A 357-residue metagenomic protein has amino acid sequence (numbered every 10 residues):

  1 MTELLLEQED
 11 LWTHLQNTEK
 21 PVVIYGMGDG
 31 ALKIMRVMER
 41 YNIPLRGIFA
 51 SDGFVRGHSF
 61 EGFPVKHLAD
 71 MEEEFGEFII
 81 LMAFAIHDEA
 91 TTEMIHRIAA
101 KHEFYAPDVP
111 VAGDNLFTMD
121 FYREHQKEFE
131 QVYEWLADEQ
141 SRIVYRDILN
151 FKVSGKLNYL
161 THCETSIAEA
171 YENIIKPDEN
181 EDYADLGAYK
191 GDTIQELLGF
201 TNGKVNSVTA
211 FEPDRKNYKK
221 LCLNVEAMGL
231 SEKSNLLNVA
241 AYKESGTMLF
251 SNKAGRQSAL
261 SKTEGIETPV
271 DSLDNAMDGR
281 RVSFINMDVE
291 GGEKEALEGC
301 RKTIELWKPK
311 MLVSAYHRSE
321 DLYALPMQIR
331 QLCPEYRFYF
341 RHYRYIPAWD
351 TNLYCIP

Functional and structural regions predicted by a protein language model:
M1-Y25, D29-L45, S51-P357: Phosphate/nucleotide-binding beta-alpha loop and adjacent structural elements of enzyme active sites
